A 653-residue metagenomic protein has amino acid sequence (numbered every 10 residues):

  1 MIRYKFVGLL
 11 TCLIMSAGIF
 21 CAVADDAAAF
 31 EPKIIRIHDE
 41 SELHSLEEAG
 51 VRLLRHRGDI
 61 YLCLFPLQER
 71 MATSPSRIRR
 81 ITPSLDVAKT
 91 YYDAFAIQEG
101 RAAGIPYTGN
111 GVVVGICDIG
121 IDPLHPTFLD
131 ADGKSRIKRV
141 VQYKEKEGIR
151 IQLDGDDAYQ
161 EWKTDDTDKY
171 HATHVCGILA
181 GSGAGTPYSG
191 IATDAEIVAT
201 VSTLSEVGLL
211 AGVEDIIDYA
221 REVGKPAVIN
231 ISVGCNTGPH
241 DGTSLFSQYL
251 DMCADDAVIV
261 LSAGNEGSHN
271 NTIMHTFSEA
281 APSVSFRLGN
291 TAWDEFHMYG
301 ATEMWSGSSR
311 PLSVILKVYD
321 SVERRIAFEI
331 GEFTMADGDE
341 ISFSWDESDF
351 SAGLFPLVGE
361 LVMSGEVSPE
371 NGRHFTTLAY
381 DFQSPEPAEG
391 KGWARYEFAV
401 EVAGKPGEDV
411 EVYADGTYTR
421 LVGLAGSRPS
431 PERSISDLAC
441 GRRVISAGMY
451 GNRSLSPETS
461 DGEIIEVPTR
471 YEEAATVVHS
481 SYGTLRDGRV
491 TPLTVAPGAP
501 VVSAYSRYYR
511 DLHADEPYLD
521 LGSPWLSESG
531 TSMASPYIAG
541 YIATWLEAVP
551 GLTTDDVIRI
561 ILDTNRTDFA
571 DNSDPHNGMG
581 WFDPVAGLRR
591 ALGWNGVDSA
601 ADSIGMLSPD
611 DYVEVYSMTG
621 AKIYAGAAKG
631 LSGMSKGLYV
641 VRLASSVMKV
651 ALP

Functional and structural regions predicted by a protein language model:
H38-V113, P123-K134, D437, S454: Autoinhibitory propeptides
A102-L209, G224, A254-D256, N270-N271 (+8 more regions): Subtilisin-like serine protease catalytic core
I121-T173, G177, G190, V322-G416 (+3 more regions): Active-site core segment of subtilase-fold serine proteases
K144-Q160, K317-S321, E347, L361-V362 (+4 more regions): Catalytic-core environment of secreted peptidases
C176-L179, A184, V198-L209, E214-V223 (+5 more regions): Hydrolase catalytic cores
E222-C235, P239-S244, D256-A263, H269-T272 (+2 more regions): C-terminal subdomain of the subtilisin-like protease fold in secreted/lumenal serine endopeptidases
A254, H269-L312, V318, P584-N595: Secreted peptidase-domain scaffold signal
G596-P653: C-terminal outer-membrane/trafficking sorting elements
